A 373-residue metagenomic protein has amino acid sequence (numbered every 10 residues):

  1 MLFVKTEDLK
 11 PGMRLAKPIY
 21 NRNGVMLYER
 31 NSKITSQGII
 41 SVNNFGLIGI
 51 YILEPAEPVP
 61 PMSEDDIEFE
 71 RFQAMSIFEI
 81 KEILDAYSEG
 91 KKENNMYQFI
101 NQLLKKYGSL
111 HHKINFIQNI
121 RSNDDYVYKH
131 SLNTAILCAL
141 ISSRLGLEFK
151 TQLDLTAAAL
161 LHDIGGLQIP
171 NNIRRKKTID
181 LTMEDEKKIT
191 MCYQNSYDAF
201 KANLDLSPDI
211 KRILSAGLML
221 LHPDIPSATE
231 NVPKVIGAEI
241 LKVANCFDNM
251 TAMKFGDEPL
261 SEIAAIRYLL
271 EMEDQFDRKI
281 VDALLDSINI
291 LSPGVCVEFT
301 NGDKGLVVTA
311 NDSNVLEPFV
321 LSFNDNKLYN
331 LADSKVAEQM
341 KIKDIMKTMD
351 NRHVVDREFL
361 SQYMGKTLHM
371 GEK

Functional and structural regions predicted by a protein language model:
M1-N95, D325, K335-E338, K343-K373: Membrane-cytosol interface segments
I77-K373: Histidine- and acidic-residue-rich, metal-dependent catalytic cores
